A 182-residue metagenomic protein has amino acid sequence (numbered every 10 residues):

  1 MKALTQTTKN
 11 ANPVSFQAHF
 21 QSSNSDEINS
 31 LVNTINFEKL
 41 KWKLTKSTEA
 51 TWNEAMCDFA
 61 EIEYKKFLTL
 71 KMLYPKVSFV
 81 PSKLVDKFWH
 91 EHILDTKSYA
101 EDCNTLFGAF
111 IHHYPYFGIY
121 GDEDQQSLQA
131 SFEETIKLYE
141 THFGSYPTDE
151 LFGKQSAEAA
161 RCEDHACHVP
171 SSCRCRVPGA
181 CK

Functional and structural regions predicted by a protein language model:
K2-K182: Intrinsically disordered, low-complexity, repeat-rich regions that form long N- or C-terminal tails or large
